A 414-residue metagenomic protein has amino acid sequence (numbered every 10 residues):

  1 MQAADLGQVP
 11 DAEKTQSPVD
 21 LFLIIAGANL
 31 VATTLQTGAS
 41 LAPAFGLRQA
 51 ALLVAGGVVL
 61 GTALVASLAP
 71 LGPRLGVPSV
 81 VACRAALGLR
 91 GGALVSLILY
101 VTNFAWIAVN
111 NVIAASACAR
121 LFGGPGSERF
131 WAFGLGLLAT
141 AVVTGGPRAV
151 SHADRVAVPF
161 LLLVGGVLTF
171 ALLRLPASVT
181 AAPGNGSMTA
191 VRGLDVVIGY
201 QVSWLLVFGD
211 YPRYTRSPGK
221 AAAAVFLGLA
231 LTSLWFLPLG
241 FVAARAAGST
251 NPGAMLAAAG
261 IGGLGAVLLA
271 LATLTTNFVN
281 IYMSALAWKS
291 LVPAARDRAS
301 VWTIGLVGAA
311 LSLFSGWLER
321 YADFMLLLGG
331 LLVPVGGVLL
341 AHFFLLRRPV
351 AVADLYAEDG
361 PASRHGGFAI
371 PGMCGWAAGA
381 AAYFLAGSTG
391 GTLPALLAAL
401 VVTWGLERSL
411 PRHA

Functional and structural regions predicted by a protein language model:
M1-R48, G166, T189-L194, R213-A223 (+1 more regions): Membrane-interface "cap" regions at the ends of multi-pass membrane proteins
G27, V95-Y100, L121-G145, P159-L168 (+4 more regions): Transmembrane alpha-helical segments of multi-pass small-molecule transport proteins
S40, A44, A69-P70, I113-G123 (+5 more regions): Membrane-water interface regions at transmembrane-helix termini and the short interhelical loops of multi-pass membrane
S40-P70, R84, R90-A93, L229-A230: Extracellular loop-to-transmembrane helix junctions
G92-G124, T273-S290: Hydrophobic transmembrane alpha-helices that form the core helical bundles of multi-pass secondary transporters
A115, F130-L172, G184-N185, A222-L229 (+2 more regions): Membrane-interface loop-to-helix entry segments
P159-N185, V197-V202, G240-A247, L339-P349: Hydrophobic alpha-helical segments and their helix-loop junctions in multi-pass secondary transporters
G336-W404, S409: C-terminal membrane-solvent junction of multi-pass transporters and transport-like membrane proteins
